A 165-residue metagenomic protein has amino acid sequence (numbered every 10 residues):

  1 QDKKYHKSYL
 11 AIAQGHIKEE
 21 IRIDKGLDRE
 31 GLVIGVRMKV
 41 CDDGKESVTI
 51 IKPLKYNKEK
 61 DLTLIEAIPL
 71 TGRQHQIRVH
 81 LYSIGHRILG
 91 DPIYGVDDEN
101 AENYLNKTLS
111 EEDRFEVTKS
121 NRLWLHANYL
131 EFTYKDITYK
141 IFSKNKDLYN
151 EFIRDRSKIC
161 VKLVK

Functional and structural regions predicted by a protein language model:
Q1-K7: A short alpha->loop->secondary-structure connector
K7, I23, S47-I50, D61 (+3 more regions): A generic structural signal for well-ordered coil/turn residues at beta-strand boundaries that shape enzyme active-site
A11, I51, I77, L130: Residue-level signal for inorganic ion chemistry
I12-L64, F115, D155: Glycine- and acidic-residue-rich catalytic/RNA-contacting loop of pseudouridine synthases
K45-S47, R73, K135-Y139: Short acidic/polar mixed-charge low-complexity motifs
I68: Polynucleotide-recognition surfaces of large bacterial nucleic-acid defense/processing enzymes
R73-L81: Short beta-strand segments enriched for Tyr within beta-sheet-rich domains, predominantly fibronectin type III
H80-K165: Pseudouridine synthases involved in rRNA/tRNA modification
